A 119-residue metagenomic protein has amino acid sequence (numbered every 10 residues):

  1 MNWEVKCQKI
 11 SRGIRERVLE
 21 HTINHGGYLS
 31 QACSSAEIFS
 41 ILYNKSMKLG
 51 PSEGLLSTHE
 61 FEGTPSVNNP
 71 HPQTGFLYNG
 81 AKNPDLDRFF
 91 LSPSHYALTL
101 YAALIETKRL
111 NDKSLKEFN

Functional and structural regions predicted by a protein language model:
M1-I14: N-terminal hydrophobic or amphipathic helices/low-complexity stretches enriched in small/hydrophobic/Pro/Gly
W3, I23-N24, D85: Residue-level detector of alpha-helix boundaries and kinks
Q8, V18-L19, V67-P70: A short linear-motif detector with a strong N-terminal bias
S11-G26: N-terminal capping segment at the start of a domain
H25-C33: Structural motif
C33-N119: Cofactor-binding active-site loop characterized by glycine-rich and histidine/acidic residues
